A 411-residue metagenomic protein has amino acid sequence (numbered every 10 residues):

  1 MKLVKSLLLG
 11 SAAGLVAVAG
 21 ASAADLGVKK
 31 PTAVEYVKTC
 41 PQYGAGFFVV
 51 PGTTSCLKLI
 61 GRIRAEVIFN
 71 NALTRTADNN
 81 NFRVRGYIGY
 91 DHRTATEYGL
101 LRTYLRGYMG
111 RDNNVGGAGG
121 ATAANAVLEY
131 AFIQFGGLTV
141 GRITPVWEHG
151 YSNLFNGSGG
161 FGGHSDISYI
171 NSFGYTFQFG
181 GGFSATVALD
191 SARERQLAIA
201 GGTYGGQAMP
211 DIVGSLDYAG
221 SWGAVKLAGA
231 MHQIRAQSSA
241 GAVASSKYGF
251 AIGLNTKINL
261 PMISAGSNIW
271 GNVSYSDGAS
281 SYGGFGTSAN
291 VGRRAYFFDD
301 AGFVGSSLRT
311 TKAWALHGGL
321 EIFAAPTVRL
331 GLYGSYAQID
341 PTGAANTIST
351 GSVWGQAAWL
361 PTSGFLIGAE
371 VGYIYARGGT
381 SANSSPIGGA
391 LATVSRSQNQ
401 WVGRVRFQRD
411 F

Functional and structural regions predicted by a protein language model:
M1-R62: N-terminal periplasmic/intermembrane-space "pro-region" immediately following the signal or transit peptide
V4, A21-S22, S397-F411: Outer-membrane beta-barrel "beta-signal"
G46-F69, R75-Q196, G206-A224, I258 (+2 more regions): Outer membrane beta-barrel
V67, L100-R111, A185-A192, V225-Q233 (+3 more regions): Transmembrane beta-strand segments that form the barrel wall of outer-membrane beta-barrel proteins
N70-A72, N114-G116, H149-S152, E194-A198 (+5 more regions): Outer-membrane beta-barrel proteins
R75-F82, A118-N125, F161-I167, G202-A208 (+9 more regions): Replace "Gram-negative outer membrane beta-barrel proteins" with "bacterial and organellar outer membrane beta-barrel
S221-G355, W359: Detector for outer-membrane/organellar transmembrane beta-barrel domains, recognizing the amphipathic beta-strand
Q356-G372, A376-G379: C-terminal closing repeat unit and adjoining cap/tail of repeat-based domains
